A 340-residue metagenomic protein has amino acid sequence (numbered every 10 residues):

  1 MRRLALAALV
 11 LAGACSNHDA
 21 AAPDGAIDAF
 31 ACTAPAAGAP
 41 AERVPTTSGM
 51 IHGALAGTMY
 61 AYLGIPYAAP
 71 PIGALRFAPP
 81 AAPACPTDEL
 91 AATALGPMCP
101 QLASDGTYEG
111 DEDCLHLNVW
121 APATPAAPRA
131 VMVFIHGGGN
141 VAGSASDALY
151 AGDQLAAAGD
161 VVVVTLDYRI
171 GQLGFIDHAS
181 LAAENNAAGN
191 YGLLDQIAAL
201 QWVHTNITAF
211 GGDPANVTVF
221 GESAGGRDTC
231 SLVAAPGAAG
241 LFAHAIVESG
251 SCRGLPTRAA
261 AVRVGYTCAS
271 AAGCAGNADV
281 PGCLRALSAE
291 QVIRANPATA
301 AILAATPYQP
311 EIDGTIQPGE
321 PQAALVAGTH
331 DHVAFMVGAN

Functional and structural regions predicted by a protein language model:
M1, A7, A12-P40: Ser/Thr-rich, Pro/Gly/Ala-heavy low-complexity intrinsically disordered linkers and tails of secreted extracellular
N17-H18, F30-N190, A304: Non-catalytic accessory segments of hydrolases
C114, N186-A209, A260-C268: Alpha/beta-hydrolase active-site loop
A130, F210-E222: Alpha/beta-hydrolase fold nucleophile elbow
G137, Y191-D195, S223-G226: Active-site loop->helix "elbow" adjoining a glycine-rich segment at hydrolase catalytic centers
Y168, E222, H244-L255: Active-site nucleophile loop of the alpha/beta-hydrolase fold
T205, A239, E248-N340: Substrate-access "cap/lid" subdomains that shape and gate the entrance to catalytic or ligand-binding pockets
G226-A238: Short glycine-enriched nucleophile-adjacent loop and the immediately C-terminal alpha-helix near the catalytic center
